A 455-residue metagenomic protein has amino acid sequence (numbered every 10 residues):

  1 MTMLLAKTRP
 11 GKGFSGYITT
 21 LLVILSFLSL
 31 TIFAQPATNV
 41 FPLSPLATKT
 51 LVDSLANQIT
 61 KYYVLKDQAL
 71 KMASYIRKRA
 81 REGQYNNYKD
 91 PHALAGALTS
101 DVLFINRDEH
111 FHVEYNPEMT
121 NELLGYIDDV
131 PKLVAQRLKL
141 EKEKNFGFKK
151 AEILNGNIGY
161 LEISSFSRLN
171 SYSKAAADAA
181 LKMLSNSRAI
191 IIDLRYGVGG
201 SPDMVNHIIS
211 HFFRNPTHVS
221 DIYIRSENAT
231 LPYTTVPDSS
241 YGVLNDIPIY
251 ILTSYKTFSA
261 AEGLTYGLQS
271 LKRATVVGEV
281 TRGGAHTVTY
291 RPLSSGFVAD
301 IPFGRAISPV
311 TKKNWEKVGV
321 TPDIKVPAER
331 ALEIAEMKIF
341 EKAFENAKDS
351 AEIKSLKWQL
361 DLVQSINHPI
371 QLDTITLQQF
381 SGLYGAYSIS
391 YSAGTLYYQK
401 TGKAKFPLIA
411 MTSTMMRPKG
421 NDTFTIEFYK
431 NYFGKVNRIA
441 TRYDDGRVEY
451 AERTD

Functional and structural regions predicted by a protein language model:
M1-T38: Bacterial Sec-dependent N-terminal signal peptides
T38-F41, D349-D455: Peripheral terminal and inter-domain segments
L51, V64-N155: Extended, small/polar residue-biased N-terminal targeting/export presequences and adjacent propeptide/linker tracts
L55, V102, L161, I192 (+3 more regions): Terminal peptide-recognition signature
P117-N121, S165-L169, Y196-P202, H218-V219 (+4 more regions): Solvent-exposed loop/turn segments at secondary-structure junctions within structured extracellular/periplasmic domains
N145-K174: STAS-typified acidic loop motif
L161-E162, S187-G199: Short acidic catalytic loops
G199-P248, H286-P292, F303-P309, N314-W315 (+1 more regions): Gly/Ser/Thr-rich loop/hinge elements
